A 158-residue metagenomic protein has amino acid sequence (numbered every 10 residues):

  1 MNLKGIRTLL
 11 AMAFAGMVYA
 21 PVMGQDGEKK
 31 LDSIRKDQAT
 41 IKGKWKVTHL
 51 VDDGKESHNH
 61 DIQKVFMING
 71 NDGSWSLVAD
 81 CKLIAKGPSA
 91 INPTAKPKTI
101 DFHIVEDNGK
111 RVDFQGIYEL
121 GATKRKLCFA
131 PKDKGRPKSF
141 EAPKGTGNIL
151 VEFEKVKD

Functional and structural regions predicted by a protein language model:
M1-L10: Bacterial N-terminal signal peptides that target proteins for export
L9-A20: Bacterial N-terminal signal peptides
A20-D26: Boundary at the C-terminal end of the N-terminal hydrophobic targeting segment
K29-K46: N-terminal helix-cap/turn-to-beta initiation motif at the start of protein domains
R35, V47-N59, S74-S139: Contiguous, well-ordered beta-strand patches that form the walls/edges of small beta-barrel/beta-sandwich domains
T40, I68-N71, I91-P93, E119-L120 (+1 more regions): Generic beta-strand structural signal
G145-N148: Amphipathic hydrophobic-ligand
E152-D158: Short beta-strand-to-coil "C-cap" segments at the C-terminal boundary of structured domains/repeats, marking
